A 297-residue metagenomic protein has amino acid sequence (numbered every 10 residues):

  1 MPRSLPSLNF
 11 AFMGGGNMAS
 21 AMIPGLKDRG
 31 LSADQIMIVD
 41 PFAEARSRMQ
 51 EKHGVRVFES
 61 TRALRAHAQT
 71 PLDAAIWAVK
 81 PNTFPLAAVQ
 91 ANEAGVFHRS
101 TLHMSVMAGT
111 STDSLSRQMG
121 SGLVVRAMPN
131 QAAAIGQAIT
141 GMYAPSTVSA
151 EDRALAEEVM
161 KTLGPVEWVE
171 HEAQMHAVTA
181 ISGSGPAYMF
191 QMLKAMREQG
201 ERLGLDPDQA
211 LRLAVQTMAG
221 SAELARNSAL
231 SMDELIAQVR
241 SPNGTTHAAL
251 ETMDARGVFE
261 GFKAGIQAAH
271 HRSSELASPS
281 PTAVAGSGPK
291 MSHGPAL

Functional and structural regions predicted by a protein language model:
M1-T70, A74, A138, E201-R202 (+1 more regions): NAD(P)+-binding Rossmann beta1-loop-alpha1 motif at the extreme N-terminus of oxidoreductases
P2-P6, V215-L297: NAD(P)-dependent Rossmann-like dehydrogenase/reductase catalytic/cofactor-binding core
I36, R46, D206-A214, L235 (+1 more regions): Small-residue helix-packing motif on alpha-helices
A43, H53, T61-M142: Rossmann-like NAD(P)(H) cofactor-binding subdomain of soluble oxidoreductases
S114-L123, I139-A177, Y188-N227, R272: Internal alpha-helical scaffold of NAD(P)-dependent oxidoreductase catalytic cores
Q174-A180, M232-A237: Short pre-catalytic strand/loop immediately N-terminal to key active-site residues, enriched for Gly-Thr
I181, L193, P295: Catalytic, metal-anchored helix/loop core of enzyme active sites in primary metabolism
